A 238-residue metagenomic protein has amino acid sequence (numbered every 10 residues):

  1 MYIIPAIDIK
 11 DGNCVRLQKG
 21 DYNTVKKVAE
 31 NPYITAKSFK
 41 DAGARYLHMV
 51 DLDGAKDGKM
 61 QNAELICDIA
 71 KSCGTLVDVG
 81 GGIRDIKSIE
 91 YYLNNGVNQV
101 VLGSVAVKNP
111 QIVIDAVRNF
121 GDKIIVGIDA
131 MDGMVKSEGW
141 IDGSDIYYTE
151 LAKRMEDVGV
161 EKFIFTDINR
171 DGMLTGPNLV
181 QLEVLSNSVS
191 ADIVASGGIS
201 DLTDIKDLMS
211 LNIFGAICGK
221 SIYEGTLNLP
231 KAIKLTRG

Functional and structural regions predicted by a protein language model:
Y2-A6, Y46, G74-D78, Q99-V101 (+5 more regions): Structural preference for beta-strand elements that scaffold enzyme active sites
D8, F39, L47, Y92 (+5 more regions): Conserved, mostly hydrophobic/aromatic
G12, K19-N23, E90-L93, N98-D171: Conserved anion-binding
Y46-E64, S104, F165-T175: Glycine-rich, proline-tolerant flexible connector loops at the mouths of alpha/beta enzymes
D53, Q61-R118: Glycine/small-residue-rich loop that forms an oxyanion/phosphate-binding "nest" at active or ligand-binding sites
M60-C67, I141-E150, T175-V184: Charged helix-capping and loop-helix junction motifs
V77-G96, V180-G215: Catalytic cores of alpha/beta
N94-I112, G197-D201, L211-K231: Glycine-rich phosphate-binding active-site loops on the catalytic face of alpha/beta enzymes
